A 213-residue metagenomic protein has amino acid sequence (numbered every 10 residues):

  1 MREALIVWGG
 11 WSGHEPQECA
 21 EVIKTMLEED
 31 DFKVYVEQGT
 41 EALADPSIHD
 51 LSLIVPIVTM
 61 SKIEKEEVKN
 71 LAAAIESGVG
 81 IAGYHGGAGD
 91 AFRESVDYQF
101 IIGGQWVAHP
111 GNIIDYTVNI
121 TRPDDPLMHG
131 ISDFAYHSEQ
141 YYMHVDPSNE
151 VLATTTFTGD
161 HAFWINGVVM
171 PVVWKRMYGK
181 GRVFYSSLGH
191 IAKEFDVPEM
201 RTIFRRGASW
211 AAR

Functional and structural regions predicted by a protein language model:
R2-E3, E29, H161-V169, M177-R213: Extracellular ligand-binding/catalytic regions of CAZymes and related secreted enzymes and adhesion modules
I6, S12-G89: Helical hinge/lid and interdomain linker segments adjacent to catalytic or ligand-binding clefts that mediate domain
W11-S12, S61, A88-G89, F157-G159 (+2 more regions): Short, solvent-exposed loop/turn segments at secondary-structure junctions
E18, V22, N70, P126 (+1 more regions): Extracytoplasmic/secreted proteins, especially bacterial periplasmic and envelope-associated proteins
L27-E28, Y35, D50, N112-K180: Catalytic beta-strand/loop cores that center a nucleophilic Ser/Cys/Thr and support acyl-enzyme chemistry
S61-G130: A glycine-rich, often tryptophan-bearing local segment used as a flexible ligand/cofactor-contacting loop or short
G80-A82, L152, F184: Structural detector of well-ordered beta-strand residues that form the stable sheet scaffold of enzyme domains
Y98-Q105, F134-E150, G189, M200-R213: Oxidoreductase and adenylate-handling cofactor-binding alpha/beta cores
